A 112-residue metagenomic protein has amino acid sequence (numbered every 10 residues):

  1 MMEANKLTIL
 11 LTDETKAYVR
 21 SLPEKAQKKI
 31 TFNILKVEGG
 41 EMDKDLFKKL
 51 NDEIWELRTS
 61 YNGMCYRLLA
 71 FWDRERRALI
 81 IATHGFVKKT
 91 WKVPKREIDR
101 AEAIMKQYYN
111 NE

Functional and structural regions predicted by a protein language model:
M1-C65, R74-L79, K88-E112: Basic, Lys/Arg-enriched alpha-helical interface segments
A82-T83: Conserved catalytic cores of phosphodiester-cleaving nucleases, focusing on short active-site segments
